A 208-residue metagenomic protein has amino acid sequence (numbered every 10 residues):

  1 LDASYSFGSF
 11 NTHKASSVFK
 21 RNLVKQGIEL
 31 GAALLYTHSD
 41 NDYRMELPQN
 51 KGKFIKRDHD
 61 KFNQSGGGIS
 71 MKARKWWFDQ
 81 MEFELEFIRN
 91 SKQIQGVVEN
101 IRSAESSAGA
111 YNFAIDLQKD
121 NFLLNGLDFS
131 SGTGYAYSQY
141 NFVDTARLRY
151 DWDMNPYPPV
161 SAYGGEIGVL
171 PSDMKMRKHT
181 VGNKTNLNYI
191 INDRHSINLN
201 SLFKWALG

Functional and structural regions predicted by a protein language model:
S4, V18-K20, A33, D116-Q118 (+1 more regions): Residue-level recognition of well-ordered beta-strand positions that form the cores of beta-sheet-rich folds across
S4-S6, N22-A104: Periplasmic-side early beta-strands and strand-to-turn transitions of outer-membrane beta-barrels
S6-A15, K61-S65, S107-F113, R177-V181: Residues that define the transmembrane beta-barrel architecture of outer-membrane proteins
S9-N11, Q26, L123-L124: Short glycine/serine/proline-enriched coil/turn segments at secondary-structure junctions
N11, H38-N41, K92, S138-Q139 (+1 more regions): A short local loop/turn or secondary-structure capping micro-motif enriched for an aromatic residue
A15-K25, I69, A73, F113-K119: Feature captures outer-membrane beta-barrel proteins of Gram-negative bacteria and organelles
R74-R89, A108-G208: Face-selective signature of the C-terminal outer-membrane beta-barrel domain
